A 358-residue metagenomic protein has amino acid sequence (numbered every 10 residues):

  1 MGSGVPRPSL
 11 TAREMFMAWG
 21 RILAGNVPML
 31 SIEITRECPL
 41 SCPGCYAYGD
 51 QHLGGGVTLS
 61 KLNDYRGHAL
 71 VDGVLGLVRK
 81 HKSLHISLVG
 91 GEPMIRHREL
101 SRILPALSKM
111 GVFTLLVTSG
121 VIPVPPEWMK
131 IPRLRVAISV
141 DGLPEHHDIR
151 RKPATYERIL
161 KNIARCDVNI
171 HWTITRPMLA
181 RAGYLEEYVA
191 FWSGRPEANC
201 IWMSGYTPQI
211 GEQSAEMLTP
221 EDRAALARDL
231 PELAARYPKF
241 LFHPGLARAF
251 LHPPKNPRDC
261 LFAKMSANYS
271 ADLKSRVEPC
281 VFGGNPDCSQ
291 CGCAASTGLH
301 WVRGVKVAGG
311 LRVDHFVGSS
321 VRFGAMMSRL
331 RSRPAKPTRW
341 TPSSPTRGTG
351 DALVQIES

Functional and structural regions predicted by a protein language model:
G2-E127, H315, S319-S320: Conserved alpha-helical substructure of the radical SAM core
N26-P28, D272-S358: Flexible mid-to-C-terminal extensions adjoining Fe-S/redox cofactors in radical SAM and related proteins
I32, R36-P39, P254, F282-N285: Processing junctions and N-termini across compartments
C38, C42-C45, C260, C280 (+1 more regions): Short cysteine clusters
S41, K82-S83, P132, P196-N199: Short loop/turn motifs at secondary-structure junctions
G44, Y48-Q51, S266, P286 (+1 more regions): Secreted/processed peptides and extracellular or luminal domains of membrane proteins
V57-T58, M110, L134-A267, D272 (+2 more regions): Radical SAM enzyme [4Fe-4S]-AdoMet core and its adjacent flexible, acidic and glycine-rich loops/tails across
K80, K130, G194-R195, N285: Alpha-helix termination/capping residues and helix-transition junctions
